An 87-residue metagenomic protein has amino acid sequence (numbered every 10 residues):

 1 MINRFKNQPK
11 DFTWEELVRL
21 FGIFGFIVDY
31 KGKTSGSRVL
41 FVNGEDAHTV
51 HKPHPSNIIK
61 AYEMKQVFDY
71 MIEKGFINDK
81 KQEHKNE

Functional and structural regions predicted by a protein language model:
I2-K6, R19, I77, E83-E87: Mixed-charge (Asp/Glu-Lys/Arg
N3-F5, G36, D69-I72: Basic helix-extension-helix modules of the SAP/HeH family
N3-K6, H54-I58: Short histidine-centered catalytic/ligand-binding loop motif
F5-G25: Polyanion-binding surface elements
I23-H51: A short, structured beta-strand/loop element
P55-H84: C-terminal structural segments of small proteins and small subunits
